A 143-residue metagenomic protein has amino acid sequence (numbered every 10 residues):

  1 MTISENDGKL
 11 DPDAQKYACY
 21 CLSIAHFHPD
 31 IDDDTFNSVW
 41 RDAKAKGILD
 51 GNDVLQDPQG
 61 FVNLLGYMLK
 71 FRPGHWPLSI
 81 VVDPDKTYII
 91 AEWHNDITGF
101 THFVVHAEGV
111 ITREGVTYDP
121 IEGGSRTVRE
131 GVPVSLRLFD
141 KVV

Functional and structural regions predicted by a protein language model:
M1-L49: Active-site-adjacent structural segments surrounding the nucleophilic cysteine of cysteine proteases and isopeptidases
P29-V143: Conserved active-site-adjacent core of cysteine acyl-enzyme catalytic domains
